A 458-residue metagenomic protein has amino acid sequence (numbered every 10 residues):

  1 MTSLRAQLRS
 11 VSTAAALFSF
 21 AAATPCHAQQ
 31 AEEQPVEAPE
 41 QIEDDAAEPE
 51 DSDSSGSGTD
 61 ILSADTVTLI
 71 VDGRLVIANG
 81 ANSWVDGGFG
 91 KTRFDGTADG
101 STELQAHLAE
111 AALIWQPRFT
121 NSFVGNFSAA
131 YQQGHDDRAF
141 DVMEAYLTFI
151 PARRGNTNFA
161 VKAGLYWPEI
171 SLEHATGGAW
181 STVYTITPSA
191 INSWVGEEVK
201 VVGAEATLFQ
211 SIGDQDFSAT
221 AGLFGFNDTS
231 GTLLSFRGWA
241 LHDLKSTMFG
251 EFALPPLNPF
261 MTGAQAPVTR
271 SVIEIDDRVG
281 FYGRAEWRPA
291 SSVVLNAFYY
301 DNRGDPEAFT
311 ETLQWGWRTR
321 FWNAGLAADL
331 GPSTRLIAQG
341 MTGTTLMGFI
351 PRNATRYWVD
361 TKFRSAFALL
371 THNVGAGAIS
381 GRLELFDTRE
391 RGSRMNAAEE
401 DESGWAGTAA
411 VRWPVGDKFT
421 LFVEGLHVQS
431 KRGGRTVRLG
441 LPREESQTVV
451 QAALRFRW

Functional and structural regions predicted by a protein language model:
T2, C26-G96, A453, W458: N-terminal periplasmic/intermembrane-space "pro-region" immediately following the signal or transit peptide
T2-T13: Bacterial N-terminal signal peptides that target proteins for export
S12-A22: Bacterial N-terminal signal peptides
V36, A139, F149-V161, E197-A368 (+1 more regions): Signature for the C-terminal beta-barrel architecture of outer-membrane proteins
V36, E43, G100, A145-F149 (+3 more regions): Outer-membrane beta-barrel pore domains
G56-G58, A111-I114, S403: Short secondary-structure capping/turn segments at boundaries of alpha-helices and beta-strands
G56-G58, A98-S101, A190-S193, T269-S271 (+1 more regions): Short, P/G- and charge-enriched loop/turn segments at secondary-structure junctions
L62-V85, S101-W239, E286-V293, L369 (+5 more regions): Outer membrane beta-barrel
